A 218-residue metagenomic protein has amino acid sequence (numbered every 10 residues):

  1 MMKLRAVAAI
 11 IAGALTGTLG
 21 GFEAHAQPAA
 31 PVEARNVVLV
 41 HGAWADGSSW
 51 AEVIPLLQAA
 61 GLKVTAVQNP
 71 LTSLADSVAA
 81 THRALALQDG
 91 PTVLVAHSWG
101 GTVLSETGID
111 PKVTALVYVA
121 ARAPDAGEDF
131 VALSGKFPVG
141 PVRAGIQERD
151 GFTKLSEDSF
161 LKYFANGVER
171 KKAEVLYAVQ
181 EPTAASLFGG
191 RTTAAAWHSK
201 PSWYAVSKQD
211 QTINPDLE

Functional and structural regions predicted by a protein language model:
A9-T18: Bacterial N-terminal signal peptides
A24-P28: Boundary at the C-terminal end of the N-terminal hydrophobic targeting segment
V32-L74, E106: Conserved HGGG/HGGXW glycine-rich cap/lid loop of the alpha/beta-hydrolase fold
D76-T92: Conserved acidic catalytic loop of the alpha/beta-hydrolase fold
S77, E181-L217: Conserved serine/cysteine hydrolase catalytic core
V95-G100, L104: Gly/Ala-rich beta-loop-alpha elbow adjacent to hydrolase catalytic centers
K112-E157, L161, A184-R191, I213: Flexible "cap/lid" loop of the alpha/beta hydrolase fold
